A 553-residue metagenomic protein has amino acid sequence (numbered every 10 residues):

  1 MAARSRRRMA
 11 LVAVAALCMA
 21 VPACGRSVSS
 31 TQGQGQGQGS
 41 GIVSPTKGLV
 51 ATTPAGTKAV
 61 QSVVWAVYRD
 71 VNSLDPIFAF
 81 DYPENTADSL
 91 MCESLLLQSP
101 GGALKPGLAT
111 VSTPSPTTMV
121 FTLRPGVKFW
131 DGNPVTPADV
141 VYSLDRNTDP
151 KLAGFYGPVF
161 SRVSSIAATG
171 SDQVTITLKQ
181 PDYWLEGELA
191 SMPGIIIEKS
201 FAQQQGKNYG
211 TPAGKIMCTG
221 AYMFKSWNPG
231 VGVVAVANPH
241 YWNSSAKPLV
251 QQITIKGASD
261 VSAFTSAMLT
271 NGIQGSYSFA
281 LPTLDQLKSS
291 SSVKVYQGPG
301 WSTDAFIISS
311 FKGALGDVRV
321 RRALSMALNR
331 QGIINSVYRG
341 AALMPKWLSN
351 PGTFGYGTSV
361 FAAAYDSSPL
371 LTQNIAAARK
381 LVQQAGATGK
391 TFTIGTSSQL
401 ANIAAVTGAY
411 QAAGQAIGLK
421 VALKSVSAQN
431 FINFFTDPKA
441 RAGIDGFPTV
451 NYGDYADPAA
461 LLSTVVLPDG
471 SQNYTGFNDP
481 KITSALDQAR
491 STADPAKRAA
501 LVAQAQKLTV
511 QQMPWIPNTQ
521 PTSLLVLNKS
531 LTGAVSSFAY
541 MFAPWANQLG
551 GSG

Functional and structural regions predicted by a protein language model:
A51, G56, I334, L371 (+4 more regions): Extracytoplasmic/peripheral linker and loop segments enriched in polar/acidic and small residues with frequent Thr/Pro
V64-P116, D145, M217-C218: N-terminal lobe/hinge region of extracytoplasmic solute-binding protein
G101, S191-S245, Q252: Gly/Pro-rich hinge or "lid" segments in bacterial periplasmic/extracellular proteins
T113, T122, P158-A202, S226: Surface-exposed binding/hinge segments that line and control ligand-binding clefts or catalytic entry sites
E188, F311, L315-G355, A405-V406 (+1 more regions): Periplasmic-binding protein-like
P229, R379-Y452, P468, P495 (+1 more regions): Ligand/substrate-recognition segments at binding pockets and active sites
H240-Q286, K420: Ligand-site clamp/hinge motif
L343-Q384, A401-I403: Structural transition elements
